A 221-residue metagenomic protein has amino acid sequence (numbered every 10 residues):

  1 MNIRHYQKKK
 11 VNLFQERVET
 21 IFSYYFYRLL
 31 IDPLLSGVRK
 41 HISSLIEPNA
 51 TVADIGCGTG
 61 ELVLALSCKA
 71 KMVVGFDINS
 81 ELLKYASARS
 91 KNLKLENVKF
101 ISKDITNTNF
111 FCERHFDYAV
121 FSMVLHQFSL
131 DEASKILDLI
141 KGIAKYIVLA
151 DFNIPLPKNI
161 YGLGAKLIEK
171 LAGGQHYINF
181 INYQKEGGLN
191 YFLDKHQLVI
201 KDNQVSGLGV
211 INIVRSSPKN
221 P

Functional and structural regions predicted by a protein language model:
M1-F22: N-terminal, positively charged/glycine-rich alpha-helical extensions of SAM-dependent methyltransferases
T20-P33: Class I SAM-dependent methyltransferase Rossmann-like catalytic core, especially the SAM/SAH-binding loop
D32-N49: Conserved alpha-helix/loop element of class I SAM-dependent methyltransferases that forms part of the SAM/SAH-binding
G56-G58: Class I SAM-dependent methyltransferase "Motif I" SAM/SAH-binding loop
E61, A65-N107: Class I SAM-dependent methyltransferase SAM/SAH-binding core
V120: A conserved beta-strand element that flanks and buttresses the S-adenosyl-L-methionine
F128-L139: A short, conserved alpha-helix within the catalytic core of class I
A150-H196, N203: C-terminal alpha-helical "lid/dimerization" subdomain adjacent to the S-adenosyl-L-methionine
